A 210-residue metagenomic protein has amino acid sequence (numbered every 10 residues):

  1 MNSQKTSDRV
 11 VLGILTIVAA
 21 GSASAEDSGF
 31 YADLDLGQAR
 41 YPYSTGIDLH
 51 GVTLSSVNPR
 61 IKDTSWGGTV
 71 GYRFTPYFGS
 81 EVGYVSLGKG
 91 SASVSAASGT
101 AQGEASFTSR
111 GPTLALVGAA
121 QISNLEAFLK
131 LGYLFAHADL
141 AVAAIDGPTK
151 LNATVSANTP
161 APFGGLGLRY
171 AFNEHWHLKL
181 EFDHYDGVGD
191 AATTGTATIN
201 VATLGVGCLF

Functional and structural regions predicted by a protein language model:
M1-G29: Cleavable N-terminal export/targeting peptides
E26-G29, D33-P42, G67-D146, I199-F210: Gram-negative (and chloroplast) outer-membrane scaffold detector with strong preference for beta-barrel transmembrane
D33-W66: N-terminal targeting signals for Sec/Tat export/insertion, comprising classic cleavable signal peptides
G46-G51, A92-G99, A143-K150, F182-V188: Flexible, solvent-exposed coil segments and beta strand-coil junctions, predominantly the extracellular/periplasmic
S55-K62, A101-R110, T149-P160, T193-I199: Replace "Gram-negative outer membrane beta-barrel proteins" with "bacterial and organellar outer membrane beta-barrel
K89-S93, Y170-F210: Predominantly the C-terminal beta-signal and adjacent terminal strand-loop region of outer-membrane beta-barrel
K130-K179, D183: A charged, solvent-exposed segment within the mature domains of Sec-exported extracytoplasmic proteins
